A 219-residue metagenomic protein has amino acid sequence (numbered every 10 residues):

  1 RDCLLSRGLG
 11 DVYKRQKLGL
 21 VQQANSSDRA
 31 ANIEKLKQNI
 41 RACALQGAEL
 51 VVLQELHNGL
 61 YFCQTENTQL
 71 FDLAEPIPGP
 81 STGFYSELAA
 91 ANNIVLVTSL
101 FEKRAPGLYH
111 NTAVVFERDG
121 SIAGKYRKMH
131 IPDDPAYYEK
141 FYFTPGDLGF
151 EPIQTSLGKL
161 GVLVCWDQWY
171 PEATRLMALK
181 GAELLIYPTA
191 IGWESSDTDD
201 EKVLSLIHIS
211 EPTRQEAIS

Functional and structural regions predicted by a protein language model:
R1-Y13, I207-S219: Single conserved hydrophobic/aromatic residue that forms the stacking wall/gate of nucleotide- or nucleobase-binding
K14-L18, P152-G161, L184: Beta-strand-turn-beta hairpins that frame and shape the catalytic cleft of phosphate-ester-processing enzymes
L18, N32, I40-Q69, A89 (+3 more regions): Active-site beta-strand/loop signature of hydrolases that rely on acidic residues for catalysis
A74-V97, K159, C165-S210, R214: CN hydrolase (nitrilase-like) catalytic-core segments centered on the catalytic cysteine and neighboring Lys/Glu
T112-V115, E151: Short beta-strand scaffold segments in enzyme catalytic cores
D119, K125-Y126: Short hydrophobic alpha-helix segments
K128-Y142: A short, polar/charged loop-to-alpha-helix boundary motif
